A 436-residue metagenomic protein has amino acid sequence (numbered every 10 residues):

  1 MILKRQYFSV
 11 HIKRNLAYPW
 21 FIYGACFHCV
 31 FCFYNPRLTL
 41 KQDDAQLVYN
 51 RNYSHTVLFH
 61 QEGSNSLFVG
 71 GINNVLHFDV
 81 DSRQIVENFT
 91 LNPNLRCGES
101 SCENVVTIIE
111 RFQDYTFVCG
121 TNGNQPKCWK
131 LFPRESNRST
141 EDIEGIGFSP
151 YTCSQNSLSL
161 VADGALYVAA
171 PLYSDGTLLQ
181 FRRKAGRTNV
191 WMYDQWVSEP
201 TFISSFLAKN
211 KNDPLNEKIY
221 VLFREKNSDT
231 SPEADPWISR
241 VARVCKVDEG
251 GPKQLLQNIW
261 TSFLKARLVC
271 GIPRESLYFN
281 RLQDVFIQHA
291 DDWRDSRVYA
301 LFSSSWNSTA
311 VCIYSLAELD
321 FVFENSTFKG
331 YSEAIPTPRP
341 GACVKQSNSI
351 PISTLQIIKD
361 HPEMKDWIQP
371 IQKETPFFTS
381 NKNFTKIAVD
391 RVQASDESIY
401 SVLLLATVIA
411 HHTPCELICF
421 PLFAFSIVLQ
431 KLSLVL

Functional and structural regions predicted by a protein language model:
M1-A25: Classical eukaryotic N-terminal signal peptides for Sec-dependent ER targeting/secretion, especially the positively
W20, G24-L436: Disulfide-stabilized extracellular ectodomains of secreted/luminal proteins, especially beta-rich
